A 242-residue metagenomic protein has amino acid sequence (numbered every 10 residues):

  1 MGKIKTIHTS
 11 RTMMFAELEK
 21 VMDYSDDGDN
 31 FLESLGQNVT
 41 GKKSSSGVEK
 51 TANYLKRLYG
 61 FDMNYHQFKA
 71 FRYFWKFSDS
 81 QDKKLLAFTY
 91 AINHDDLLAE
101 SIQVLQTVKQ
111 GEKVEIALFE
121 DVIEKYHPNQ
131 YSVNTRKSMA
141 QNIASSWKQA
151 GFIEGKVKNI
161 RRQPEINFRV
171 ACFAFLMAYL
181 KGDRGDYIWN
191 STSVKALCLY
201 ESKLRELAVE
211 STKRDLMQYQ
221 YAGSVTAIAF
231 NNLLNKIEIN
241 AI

Functional and structural regions predicted by a protein language model:
M1-N93, L105, V114: Eukaryotic partner-binding/assembly regions in large regulatory complexes
E17-V21, K83-E112, R169-G182, N190: Positively charged, polyanion-binding regions of nucleic-acid-associated proteins
S46-T51, V133-Q149, C198-E210: Short amphipathic alpha-helical interaction segments
F77-Q81, T89, R162-L199, L234-I242: Short, amphipathic alpha-helical interaction segments positioned at domain boundaries
G111-E115, Y131-K137, I153-E165: Short acidic alpha-helical/loop segments enriched in Asp/Glu that coordinate divalent cations
V114-N129: DNA-recognition alpha helix
K148-K158, K213-Y221: A short, conserved structural fragment
V209-I242: Eukaryotic acidic, Ser/Thr-rich intrinsically disordered low-complexity regions
